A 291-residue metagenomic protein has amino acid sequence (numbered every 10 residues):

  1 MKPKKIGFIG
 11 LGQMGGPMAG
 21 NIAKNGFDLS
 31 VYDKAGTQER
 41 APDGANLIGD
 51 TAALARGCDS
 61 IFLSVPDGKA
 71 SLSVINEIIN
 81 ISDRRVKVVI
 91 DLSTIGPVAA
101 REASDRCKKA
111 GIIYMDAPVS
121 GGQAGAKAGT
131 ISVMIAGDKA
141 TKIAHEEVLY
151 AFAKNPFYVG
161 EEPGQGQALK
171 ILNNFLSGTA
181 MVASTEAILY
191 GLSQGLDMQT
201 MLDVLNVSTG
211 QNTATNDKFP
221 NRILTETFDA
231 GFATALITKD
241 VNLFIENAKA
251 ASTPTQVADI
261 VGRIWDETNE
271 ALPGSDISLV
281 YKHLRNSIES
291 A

Functional and structural regions predicted by a protein language model:
M1-L63, K87, Q123, N155: NAD(P)+-binding Rossmann beta1-loop-alpha1 motif at the extreme N-terminus of oxidoreductases
M18-I22, A103, Y190: Hydrophobic residues within alpha-helices that form the first helical element adjacent to the glycine-rich loop
L29, L47, I113-M115, P156 (+2 more regions): Hydrophobic beta-strand scaffold residues
K34-A35, D67, D138: Residues in the short beta-alpha loop(s) of Rossmann-like NAD(P)-binding domains
T51-I113: Rossmann-fold NAD(P) dinucleotide-binding segment
T94-F175: Rossmann-fold dinucleotide-binding core
P163-V280, L284-S287: Helical "substrate-binding/catalytic lid" subdomain of Rossmann-like NAD(P)-dependent dehydrogenases/reductases
